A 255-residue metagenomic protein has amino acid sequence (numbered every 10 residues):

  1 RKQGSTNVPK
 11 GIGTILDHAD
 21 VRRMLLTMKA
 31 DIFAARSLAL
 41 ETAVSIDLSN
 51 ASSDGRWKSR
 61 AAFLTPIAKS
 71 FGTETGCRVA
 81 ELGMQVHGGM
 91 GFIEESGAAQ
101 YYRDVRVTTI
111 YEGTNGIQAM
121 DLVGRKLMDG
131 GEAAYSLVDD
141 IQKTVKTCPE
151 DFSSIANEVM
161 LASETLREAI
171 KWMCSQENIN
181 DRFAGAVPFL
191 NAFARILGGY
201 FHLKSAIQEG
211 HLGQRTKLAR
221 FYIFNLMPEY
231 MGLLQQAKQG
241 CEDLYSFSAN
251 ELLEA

Functional and structural regions predicted by a protein language model:
R1-I12, D31-A51, G72-M90, K126-A156 (+2 more regions): Long, well-ordered alpha-helical segments
S5-K10, T14-T27, D54-P66, V105 (+1 more regions): Glycine- and acidic
A19, F33, P66, Q100-R103 (+3 more regions): Short alpha-helical segments used as structural interaction elements across diverse proteins
R23, T27-A30, I67-S70, L161 (+1 more regions): DHp/HisKA dimerization-phosphoacceptor four-helix bundle of two-component histidine kinases and homologous
F33-R36, T114, F193-L197: Residue-level signal for the membrane-embedded core of alpha-helical transmembrane segments, especially mid-helix
G55, S59-D139, F221-E254: Alpha-helix capping/hinge segments and adjacent helical runs
D129, K143-A255: C-terminal amphipathic alpha-helical interaction region
